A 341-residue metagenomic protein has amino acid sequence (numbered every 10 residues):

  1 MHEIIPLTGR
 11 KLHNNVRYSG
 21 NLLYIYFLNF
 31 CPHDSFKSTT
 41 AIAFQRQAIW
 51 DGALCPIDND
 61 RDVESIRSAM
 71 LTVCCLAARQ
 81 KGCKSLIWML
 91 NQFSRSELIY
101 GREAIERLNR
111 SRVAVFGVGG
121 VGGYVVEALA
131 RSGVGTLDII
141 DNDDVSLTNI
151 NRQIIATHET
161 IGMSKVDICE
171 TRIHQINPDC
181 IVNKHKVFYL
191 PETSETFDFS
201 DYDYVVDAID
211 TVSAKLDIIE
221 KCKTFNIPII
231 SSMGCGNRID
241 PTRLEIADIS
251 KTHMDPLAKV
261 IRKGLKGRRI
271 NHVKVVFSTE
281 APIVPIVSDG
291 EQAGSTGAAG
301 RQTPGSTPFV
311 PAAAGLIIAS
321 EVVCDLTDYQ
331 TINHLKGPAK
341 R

Functional and structural regions predicted by a protein language model:
S19-L22, Y26-F30, S35, Q45 (+2 more regions): Short hydrophobic targeting helices and cationic amphipathic motifs that mediate membrane/organellar targeting
C31, C55, C74-C75, C83: Cysteine-centered motifs
L86-V113: N-terminal charged helix/coil linker that caps or initiates catalytic domains
V121: Hydrophobic/small residue at the entry helix of a nucleotide-binding pocket
I139-I176: Glycine-rich phosphate-binding loop and adjoining beta1-alpha1-beta2 segment of Rossmann-like nucleotide-binding folds
K186-S194: Conserved SAM/SAH-binding loop
F197-Y202, A214, T224, I229 (+3 more regions): Glycine-rich phosphate/adenylate-binding loop
